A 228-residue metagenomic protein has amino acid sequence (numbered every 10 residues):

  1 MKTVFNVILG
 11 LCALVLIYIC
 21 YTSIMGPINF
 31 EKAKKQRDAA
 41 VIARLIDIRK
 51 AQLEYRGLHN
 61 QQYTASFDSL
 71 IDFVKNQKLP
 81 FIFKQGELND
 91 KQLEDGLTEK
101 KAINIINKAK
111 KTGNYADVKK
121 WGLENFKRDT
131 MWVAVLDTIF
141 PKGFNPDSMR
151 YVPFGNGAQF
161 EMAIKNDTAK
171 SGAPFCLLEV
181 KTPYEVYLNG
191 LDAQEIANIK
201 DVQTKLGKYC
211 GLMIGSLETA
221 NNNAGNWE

Functional and structural regions predicted by a protein language model:
M1-K2: N-terminal hydrophobic targeting signals that begin at the initiator methionine
F5-M25: Hydrophobic membrane-insertion alpha-helices, especially the h-region of bacterial N-terminal signal peptides
N6, G10, P27, E31-K34 (+1 more regions): Residues at structural and domain junctions
V15-I17, A39, F144: A generic short-segment signal for beta-strand/edge and adjacent turn/coil regions
I19-A40: Amphipathic alpha-helical segments typified by the pilin-like N-terminal helix that continues immediately C-terminal
D38-N60, V74: N-terminal alpha-helical signal peptides/signal-anchor transmembrane segments
G57, Q61-E228: Low-complexity, acidic interaction segments enriched in glycine
